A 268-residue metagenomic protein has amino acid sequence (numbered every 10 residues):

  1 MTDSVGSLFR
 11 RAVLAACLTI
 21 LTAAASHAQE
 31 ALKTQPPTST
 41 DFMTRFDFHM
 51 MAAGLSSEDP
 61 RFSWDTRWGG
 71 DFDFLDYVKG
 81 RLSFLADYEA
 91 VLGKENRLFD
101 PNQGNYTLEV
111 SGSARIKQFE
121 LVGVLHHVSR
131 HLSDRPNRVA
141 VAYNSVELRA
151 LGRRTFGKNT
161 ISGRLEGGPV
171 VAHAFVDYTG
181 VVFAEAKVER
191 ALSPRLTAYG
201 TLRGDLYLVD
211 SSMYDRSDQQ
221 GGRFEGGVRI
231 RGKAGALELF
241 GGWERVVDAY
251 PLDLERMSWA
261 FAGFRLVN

Functional and structural regions predicted by a protein language model:
M1-L32: Cleavable N-terminal export/targeting peptides
Q29-N268: Transmembrane beta-barrel domains of bacterial outer-membrane proteins
